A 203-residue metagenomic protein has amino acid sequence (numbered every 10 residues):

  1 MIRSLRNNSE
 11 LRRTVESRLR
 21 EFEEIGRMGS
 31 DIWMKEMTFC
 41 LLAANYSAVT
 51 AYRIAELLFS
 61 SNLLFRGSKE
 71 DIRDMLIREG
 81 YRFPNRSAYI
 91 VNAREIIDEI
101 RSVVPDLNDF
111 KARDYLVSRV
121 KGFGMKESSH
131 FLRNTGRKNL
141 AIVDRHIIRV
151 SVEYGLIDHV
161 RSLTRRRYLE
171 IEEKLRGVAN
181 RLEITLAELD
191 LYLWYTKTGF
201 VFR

Functional and structural regions predicted by a protein language model:
M1-E24, S87, P105-V117, K121-R203: C-terminal accessory module of base-excision DNA glycosylases/AP lyases that mediates lesion recognition and DNA
M1-E79: Structure-specific DNA junction-binding interface
M37-L42, L76, I90-R94, L189-L193: Short alpha-helical scaffolding segments that buttress acidic/His motifs in well-ordered protein cores
L42-T50, N62-L63, D98, N139 (+2 more regions): Short alpha-helix boundary/capping elements
A44-N45, L57, I96, N134 (+1 more regions): Active-site catalytic microenvironments for nucleophilic, acid-base chemistry
A55-K121: Alpha-helical ds-nucleic-acid-binding substructure associated with the helix-hairpin-helix region of base-excision DNA
